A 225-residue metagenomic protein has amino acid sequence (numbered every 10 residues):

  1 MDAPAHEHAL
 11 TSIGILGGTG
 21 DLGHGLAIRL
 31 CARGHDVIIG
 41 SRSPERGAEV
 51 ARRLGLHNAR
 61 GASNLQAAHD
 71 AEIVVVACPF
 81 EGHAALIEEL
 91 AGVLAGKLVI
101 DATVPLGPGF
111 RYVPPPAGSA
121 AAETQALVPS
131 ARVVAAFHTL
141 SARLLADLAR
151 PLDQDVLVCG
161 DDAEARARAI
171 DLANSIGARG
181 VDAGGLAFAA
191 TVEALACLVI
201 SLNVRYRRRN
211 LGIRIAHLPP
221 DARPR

Functional and structural regions predicted by a protein language model:
D2-E49, R53: NAD(P)+-binding Rossmann beta1-loop-alpha1 motif at the extreme N-terminus of oxidoreductases
A9-S12, G96, D153: Phosphate-coordination loops involved in phosphoryl transfer and adenosine-cofactor binding
I15-L16, V76, V158: Hydrophobic Val/Ile/Leu positions in short beta-strands of Rossmann-like dinucleotide-binding domains
N58, N64-L98, P105-P108: Rossmann-like NAD(P)-binding element
G61, R132-H138, V181-A183: General beta-strand structural signal in soluble alpha/beta enzymes
T103-R143, D147-L148: Rossmann-fold NAD(P)-binding glycine/threonine-rich loop
D155-R225: Active-site-lining helix/loop region of Rossmann-like oxidoreductase modules
